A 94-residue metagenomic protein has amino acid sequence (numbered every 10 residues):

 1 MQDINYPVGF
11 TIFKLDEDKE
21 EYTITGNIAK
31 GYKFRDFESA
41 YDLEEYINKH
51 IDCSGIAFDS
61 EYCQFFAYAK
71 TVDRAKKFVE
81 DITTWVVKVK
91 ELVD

Functional and structural regions predicted by a protein language model:
M1-D94: Structured alpha/beta or helical-core interaction and ligand-binding surfaces enriched in interleaved
